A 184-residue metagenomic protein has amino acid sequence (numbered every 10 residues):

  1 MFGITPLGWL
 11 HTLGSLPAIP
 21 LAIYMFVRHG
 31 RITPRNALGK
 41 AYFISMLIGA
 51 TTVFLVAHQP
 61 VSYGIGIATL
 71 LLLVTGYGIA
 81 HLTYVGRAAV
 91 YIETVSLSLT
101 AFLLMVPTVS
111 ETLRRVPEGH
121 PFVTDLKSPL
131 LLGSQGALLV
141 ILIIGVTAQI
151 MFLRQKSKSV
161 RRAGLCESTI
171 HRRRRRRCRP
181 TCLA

Functional and structural regions predicted by a protein language model:
M1-C166, C182-A184: Alpha-helical membrane insertion/targeting regions
